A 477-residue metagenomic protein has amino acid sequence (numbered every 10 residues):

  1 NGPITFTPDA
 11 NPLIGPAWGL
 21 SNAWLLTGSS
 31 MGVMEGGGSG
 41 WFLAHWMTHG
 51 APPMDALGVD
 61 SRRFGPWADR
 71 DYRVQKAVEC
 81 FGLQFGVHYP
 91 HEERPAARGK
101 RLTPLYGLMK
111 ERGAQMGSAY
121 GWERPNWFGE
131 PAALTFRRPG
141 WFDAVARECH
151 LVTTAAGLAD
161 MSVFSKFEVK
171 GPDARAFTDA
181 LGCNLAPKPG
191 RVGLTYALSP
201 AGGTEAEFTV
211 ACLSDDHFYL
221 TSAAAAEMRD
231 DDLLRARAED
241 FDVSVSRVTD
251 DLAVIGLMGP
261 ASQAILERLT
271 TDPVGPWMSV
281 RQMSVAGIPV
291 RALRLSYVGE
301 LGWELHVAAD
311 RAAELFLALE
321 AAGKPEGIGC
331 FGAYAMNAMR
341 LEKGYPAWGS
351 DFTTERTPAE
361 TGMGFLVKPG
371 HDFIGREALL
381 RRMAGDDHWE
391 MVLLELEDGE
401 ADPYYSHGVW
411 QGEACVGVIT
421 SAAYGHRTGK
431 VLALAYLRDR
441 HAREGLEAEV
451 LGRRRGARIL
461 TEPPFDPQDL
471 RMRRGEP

Functional and structural regions predicted by a protein language model:
N1-A97: C-terminal catalytic lobe of FAD-dependent flavoproteins
M54, V59-P477: Glycine/proline-enriched, intrinsically flexible loops and inter-domain linkers
